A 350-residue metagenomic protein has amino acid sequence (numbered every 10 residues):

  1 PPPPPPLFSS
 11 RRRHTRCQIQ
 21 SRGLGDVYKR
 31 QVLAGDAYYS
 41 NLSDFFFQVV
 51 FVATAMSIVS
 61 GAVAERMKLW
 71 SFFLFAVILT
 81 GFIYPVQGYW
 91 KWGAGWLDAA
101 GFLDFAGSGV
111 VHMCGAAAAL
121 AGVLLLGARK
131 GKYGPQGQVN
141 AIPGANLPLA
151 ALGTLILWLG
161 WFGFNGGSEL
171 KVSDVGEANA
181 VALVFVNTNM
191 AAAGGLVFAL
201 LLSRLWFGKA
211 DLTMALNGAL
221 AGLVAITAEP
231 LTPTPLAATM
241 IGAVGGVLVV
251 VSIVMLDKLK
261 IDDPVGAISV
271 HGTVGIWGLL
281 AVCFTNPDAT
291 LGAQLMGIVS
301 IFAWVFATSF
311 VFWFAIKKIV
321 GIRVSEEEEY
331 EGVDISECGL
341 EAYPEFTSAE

Functional and structural regions predicted by a protein language model:
P1-Y28: Single conserved hydrophobic/aromatic residue that forms the stacking wall/gate of nucleotide- or nucleobase-binding
R22, D26-F47, W90-G107, Q136-G137 (+1 more regions): Inter-helical loop and helix-membrane interface segments of multi-pass membrane transporters/permeases
Y38-V77: Hydrophobic alpha-helical hairpins/lids featuring a short glycine-rich hinge
N41-V50, V181-A192, L236-A243: Structural signature of hydrophobic alpha-helical transmembrane segments
V49, A53-A62, T80-Y89, A116-L120 (+13 more regions): Transmembrane alpha-helical segments of multi-pass membrane transport proteins and ion-pumping complexes
K68-A76, A210-A219, G266-S269: Cytoplasmic-side transmembrane-helix entry/capping segments in multi-pass membrane proteins
K132-G195: Core mid-bundle transmembrane helix pairs that form the ion/substrate translocation pathway in diverse multi-pass
K132-I142, I316-E350: Extramembrane terminal tails and long inter-domain/linker segments of multi-pass membrane proteins
